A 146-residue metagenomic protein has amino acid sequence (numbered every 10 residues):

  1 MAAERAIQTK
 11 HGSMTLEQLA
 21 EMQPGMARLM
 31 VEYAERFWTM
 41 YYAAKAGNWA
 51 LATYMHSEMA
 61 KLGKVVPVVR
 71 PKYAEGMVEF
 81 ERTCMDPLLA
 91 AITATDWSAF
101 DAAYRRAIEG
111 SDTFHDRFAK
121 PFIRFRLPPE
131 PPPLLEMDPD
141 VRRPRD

Functional and structural regions predicted by a protein language model:
M1-D146: C-terminal-biased regions
